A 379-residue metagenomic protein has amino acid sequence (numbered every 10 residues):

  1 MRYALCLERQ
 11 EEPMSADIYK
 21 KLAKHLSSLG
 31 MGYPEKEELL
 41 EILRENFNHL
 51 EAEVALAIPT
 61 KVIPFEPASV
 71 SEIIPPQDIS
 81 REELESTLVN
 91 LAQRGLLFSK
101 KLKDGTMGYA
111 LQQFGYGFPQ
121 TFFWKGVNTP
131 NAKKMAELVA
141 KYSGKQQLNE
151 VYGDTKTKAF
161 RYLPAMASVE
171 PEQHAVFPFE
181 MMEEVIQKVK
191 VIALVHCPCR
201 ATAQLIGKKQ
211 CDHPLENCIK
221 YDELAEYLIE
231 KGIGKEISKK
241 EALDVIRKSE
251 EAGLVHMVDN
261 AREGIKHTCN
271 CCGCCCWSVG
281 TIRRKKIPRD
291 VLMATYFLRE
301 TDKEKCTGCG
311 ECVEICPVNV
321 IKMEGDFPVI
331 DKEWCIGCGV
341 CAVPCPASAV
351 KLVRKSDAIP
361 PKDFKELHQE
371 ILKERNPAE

Functional and structural regions predicted by a protein language model:
L5-E41: Long, low-complexity, charged/polar intrinsically disordered regions in eukaryotic proteins
E45, P76-I79, Y109, M257-H267 (+3 more regions): Ferredoxin-like iron-sulfur electron-transfer modules
I63-Q77: Short acidic, hydrophobic short linear motifs in intrinsically disordered regions
Q77-Q93: Short amphipathic alpha-helical interaction segments
A92-K103, I321-K322, V350-K351: A short, conserved structural fragment
G105-K145: Short, amphipathic alpha-helical interaction segments positioned at domain boundaries
G144-T295: Catalytic cores of enzyme domains
K332-E379: Flanking helices and flexible, charged tails adjoining ferredoxin-like Fe-S electron-transfer domains in multi-subunit
